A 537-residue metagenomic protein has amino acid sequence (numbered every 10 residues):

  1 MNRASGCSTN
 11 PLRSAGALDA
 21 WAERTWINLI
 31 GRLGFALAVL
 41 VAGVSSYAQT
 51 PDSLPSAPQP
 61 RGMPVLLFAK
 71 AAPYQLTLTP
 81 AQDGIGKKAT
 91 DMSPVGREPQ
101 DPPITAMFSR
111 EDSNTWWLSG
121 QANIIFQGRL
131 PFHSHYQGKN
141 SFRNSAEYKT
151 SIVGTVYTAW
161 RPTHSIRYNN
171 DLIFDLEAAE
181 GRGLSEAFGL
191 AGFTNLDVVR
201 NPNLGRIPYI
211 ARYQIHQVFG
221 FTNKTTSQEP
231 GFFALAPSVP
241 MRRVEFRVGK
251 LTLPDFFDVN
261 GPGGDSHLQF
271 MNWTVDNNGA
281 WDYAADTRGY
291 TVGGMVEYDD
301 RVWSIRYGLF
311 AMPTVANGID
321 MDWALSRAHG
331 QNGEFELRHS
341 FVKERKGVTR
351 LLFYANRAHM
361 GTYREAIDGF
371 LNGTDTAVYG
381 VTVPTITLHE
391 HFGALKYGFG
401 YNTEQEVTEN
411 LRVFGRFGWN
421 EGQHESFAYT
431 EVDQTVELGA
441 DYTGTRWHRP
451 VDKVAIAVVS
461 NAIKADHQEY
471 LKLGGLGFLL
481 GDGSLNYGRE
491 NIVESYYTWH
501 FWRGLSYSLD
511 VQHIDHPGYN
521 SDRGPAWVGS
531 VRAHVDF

Functional and structural regions predicted by a protein language model:
N2-C7, L29, G43-A146, Y157 (+2 more regions): N-terminal periplasmic/intermembrane-space "pro-region" immediately following the signal or transit peptide
A106-L118, L130-P131, W160-L172, G220-R243 (+6 more regions): Short loop/turn motifs that connect adjacent beta-strands in outer-membrane beta-barrel proteins
W116, T150-V156, Y209-I215, V244 (+7 more regions): Hydrophobic, lipid-facing positions within transmembrane beta-strands of outer-membrane proteins
A122-G128, F174-A178, F246-K250, Y307-A311 (+6 more regions): Transmembrane beta-barrel strands of outer-membrane/channel proteins
I124, W160-H164, Q217-F219, K250 (+7 more regions): Residue-level signature of outer-membrane beta-barrel architecture
G189-G205, Y209, K224-E334, G475-L485: Surface-exposed coil loops of outer-membrane beta-barrel proteins
R212-K224, I456, P525-F537: Outer-membrane beta-barrel "beta-signal"
E336, L352-G393, F414, E421 (+1 more regions): Outer membrane beta-barrel transmembrane domains
